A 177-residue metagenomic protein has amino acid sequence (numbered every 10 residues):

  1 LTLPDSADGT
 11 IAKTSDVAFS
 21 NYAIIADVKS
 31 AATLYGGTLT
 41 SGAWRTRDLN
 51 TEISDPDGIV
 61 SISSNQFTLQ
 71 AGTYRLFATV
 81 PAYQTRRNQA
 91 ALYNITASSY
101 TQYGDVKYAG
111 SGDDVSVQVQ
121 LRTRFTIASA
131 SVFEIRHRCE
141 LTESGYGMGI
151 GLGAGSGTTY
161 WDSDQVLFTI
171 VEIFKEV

Functional and structural regions predicted by a protein language model:
L1-Y22: Fibrous stalk/shaft segments of extracellular and virion attachment machinery
V17-V177: Extracellular jelly-roll beta-sandwich "head" domains, especially the C-terminal globular C1q domain
